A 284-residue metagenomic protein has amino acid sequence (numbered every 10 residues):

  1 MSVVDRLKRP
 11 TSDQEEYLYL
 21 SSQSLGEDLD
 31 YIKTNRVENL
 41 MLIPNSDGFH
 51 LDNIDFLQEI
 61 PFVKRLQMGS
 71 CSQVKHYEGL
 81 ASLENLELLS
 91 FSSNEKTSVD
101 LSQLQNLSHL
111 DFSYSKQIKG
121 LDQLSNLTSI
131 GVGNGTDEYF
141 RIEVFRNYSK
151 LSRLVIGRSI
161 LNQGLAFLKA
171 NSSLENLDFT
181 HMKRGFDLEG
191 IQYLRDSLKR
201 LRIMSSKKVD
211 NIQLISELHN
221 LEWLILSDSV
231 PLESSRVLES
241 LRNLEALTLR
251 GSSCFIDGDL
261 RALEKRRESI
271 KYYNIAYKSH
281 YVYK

Functional and structural regions predicted by a protein language model:
V3-D5, D13-D28, N39-D52, F62-K75 (+9 more regions): Concave beta-strand-loop units of leucine-rich repeat
Y31-T34, I54-L57, L80-A81, L101-L104 (+6 more regions): Hydrophobic anchor residues at the C-terminal helix/turn of individual leucine-rich repeat
